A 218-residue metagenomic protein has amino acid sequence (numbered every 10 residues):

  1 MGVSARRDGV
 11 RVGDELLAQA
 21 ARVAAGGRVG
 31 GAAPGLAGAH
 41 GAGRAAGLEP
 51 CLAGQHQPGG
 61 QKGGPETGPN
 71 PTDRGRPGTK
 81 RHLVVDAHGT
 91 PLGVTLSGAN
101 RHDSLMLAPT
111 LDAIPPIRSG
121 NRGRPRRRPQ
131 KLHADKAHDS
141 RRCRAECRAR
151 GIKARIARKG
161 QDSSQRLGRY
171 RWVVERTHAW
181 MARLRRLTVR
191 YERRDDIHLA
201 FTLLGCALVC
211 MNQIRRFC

Functional and structural regions predicted by a protein language model:
M1-C218: Short alpha-helical elements
